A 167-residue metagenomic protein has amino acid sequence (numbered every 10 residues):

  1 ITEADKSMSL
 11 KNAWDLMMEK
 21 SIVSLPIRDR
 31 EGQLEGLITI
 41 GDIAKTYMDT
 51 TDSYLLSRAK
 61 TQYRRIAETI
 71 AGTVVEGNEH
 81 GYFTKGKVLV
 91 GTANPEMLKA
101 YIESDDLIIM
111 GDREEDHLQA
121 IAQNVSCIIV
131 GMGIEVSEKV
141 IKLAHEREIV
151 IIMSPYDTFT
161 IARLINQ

Functional and structural regions predicted by a protein language model:
I1, D5, A44, E135 (+1 more regions): Long, compositionally biased, glycine/small-hydrophobic-enriched stretches that function as flexible linkers, tethers
I1-L16, R28-D29, L34, R64-E68 (+3 more regions): Bateman/CBS regulatory modules and CBS-like beta-alpha motifs in cytosolic regions of diverse proteins
A4, W14, M18-S21, Y47 (+2 more regions): Beta-strand/loop-dominated core regions that host nucleotide or nucleotide-derived cofactor-binding catalytic loops
K6-S7, R30, I40-G41, G77-N78 (+4 more regions): Fold-independent oxyanion-binding glycine-rich loops and adjacent beta-strand/coil segments at enzyme active sites
N12, L16, D42, T46 (+3 more regions): Alpha-helical scaffold segments in soluble metabolic enzymes
E19-I22, P26, Q33-T50: Short beta->alpha transition motifs characteristic of CBS
D42, Y47-F83, E148, L164-I165: Juxtadomain coupling helices with adjacent low-complexity linkers
T61, L89-Q167: Feature captures the catalytic cores and cofactor-binding loops of soluble hydro-lyases/lyases that act on carboxylate
